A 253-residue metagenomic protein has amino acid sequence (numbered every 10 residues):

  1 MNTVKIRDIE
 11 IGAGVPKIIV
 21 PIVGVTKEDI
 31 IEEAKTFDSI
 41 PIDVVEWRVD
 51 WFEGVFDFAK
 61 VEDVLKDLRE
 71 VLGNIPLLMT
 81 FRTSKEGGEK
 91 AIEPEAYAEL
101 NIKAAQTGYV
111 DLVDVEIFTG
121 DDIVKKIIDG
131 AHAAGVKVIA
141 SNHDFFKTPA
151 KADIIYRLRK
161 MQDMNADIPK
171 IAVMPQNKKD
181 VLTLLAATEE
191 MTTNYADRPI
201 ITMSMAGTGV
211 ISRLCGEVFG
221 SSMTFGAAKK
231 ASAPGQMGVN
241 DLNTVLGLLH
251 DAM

Functional and structural regions predicted by a protein language model:
N2-V4, G14-A133, H143-K147: Active-site beta->alpha loop and helix N-cap motifs at the rims of alpha/beta catalytic domains
R7: Glycine-/acidic-rich phosphate or pyrophosphate-binding loops and their flanking alpha/beta elements
L112, I117-M253: Catalytic alpha/beta core domains of metabolic enzymes, predominantly
